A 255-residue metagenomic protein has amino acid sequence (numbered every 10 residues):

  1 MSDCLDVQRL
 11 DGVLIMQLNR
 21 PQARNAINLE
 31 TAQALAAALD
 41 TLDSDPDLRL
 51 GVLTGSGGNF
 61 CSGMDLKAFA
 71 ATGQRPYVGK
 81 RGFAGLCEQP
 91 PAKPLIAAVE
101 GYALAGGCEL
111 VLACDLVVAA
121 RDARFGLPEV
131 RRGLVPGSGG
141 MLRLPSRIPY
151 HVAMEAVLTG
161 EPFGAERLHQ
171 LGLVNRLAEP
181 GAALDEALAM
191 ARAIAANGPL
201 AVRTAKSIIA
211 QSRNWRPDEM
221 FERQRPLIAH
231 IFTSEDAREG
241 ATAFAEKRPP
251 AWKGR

Functional and structural regions predicted by a protein language model:
M1-S56, G181: Conserved CoA-thioester-binding segment of acyl-CoA-metabolizing enzymes
M16, R20, L35, L53 (+6 more regions): Terminal peptide-recognition signature
G55-P91, G133, W215-R216: Glycine- (often His-adjacent) and acidic-residue-rich active-site loop that binds/positions the CoA thioester
G58-S62, L104-A105, G126, I209: Short, active-site-adjacent cap segments at secondary-structure transitions
Q89-V202, A229, T233-T242, R248 (+1 more regions): Crotonase-fold acyl-CoA enzyme core
K206-W215: Short, charged, surface-exposed hinge/linker loops at domain edges that act as mobile lids or interdomain connectors
